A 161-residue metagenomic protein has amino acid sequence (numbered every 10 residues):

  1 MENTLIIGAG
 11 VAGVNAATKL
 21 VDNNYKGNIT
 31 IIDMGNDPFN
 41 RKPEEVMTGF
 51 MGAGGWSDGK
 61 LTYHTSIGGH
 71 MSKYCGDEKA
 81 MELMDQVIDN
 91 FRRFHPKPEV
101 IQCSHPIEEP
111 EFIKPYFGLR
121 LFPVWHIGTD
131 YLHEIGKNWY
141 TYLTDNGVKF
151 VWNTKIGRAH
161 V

Functional and structural regions predicted by a protein language model:
M1-N3, F122, N153: Phosphate-coordination loops involved in phosphoryl transfer and adenosine-cofactor binding
E2-N36: N-terminal Rossmann-like FAD-binding beta1-loop-alpha1 element of flavoenzymes
I31-D33, H64, F150-N153: General beta-strand structural signal in soluble alpha/beta enzymes
D37-N146: Conserved N-terminal/central alpha/beta ligand/cofactor-binding core
L143-I156: A conserved beta-strand/loop element that lines the FAD pocket in flavoprotein oxidoreductases
A159-V161: Conserved small/polar residues in nucleotide/adenosyl-binding loops
